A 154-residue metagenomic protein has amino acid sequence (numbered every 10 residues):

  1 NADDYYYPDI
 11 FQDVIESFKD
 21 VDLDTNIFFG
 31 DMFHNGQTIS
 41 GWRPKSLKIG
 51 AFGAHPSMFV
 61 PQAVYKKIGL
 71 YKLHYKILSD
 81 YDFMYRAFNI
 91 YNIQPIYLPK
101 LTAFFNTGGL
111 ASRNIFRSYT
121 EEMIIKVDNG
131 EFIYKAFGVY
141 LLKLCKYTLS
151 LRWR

Functional and structural regions predicted by a protein language model:
N1-N114: Nucleotide-sugar donor-binding/catalytic module of glycosyltransferases that assemble extracellular/cell-envelope
W42-R43, A111, S118-T120, L149-L151: Surface-exposed beta-strand edges and their flanking turn/coil or helix-capping segments
I96-Y97, S118, W153-R154: Short, structured secondary-structure boundary patches
K100, S112-A136: Catalytic core of nucleotide-sugar-dependent glycosyltransferases
V127-R154: Membrane-proximal basic amphipathic "stem/tether" segments
